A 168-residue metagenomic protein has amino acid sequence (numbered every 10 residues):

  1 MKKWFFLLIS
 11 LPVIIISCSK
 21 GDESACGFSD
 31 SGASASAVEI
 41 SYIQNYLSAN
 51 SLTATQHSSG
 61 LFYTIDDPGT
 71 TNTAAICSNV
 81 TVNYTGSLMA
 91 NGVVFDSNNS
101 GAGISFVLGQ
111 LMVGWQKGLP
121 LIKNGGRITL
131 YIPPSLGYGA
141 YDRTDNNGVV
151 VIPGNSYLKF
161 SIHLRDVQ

Functional and structural regions predicted by a protein language model:
M1-C18: Sec-dependent bacterial lipoprotein signal peptides
F5, C18-Q168: Cross-family detector of peptidyl-prolyl cis-trans isomerase
